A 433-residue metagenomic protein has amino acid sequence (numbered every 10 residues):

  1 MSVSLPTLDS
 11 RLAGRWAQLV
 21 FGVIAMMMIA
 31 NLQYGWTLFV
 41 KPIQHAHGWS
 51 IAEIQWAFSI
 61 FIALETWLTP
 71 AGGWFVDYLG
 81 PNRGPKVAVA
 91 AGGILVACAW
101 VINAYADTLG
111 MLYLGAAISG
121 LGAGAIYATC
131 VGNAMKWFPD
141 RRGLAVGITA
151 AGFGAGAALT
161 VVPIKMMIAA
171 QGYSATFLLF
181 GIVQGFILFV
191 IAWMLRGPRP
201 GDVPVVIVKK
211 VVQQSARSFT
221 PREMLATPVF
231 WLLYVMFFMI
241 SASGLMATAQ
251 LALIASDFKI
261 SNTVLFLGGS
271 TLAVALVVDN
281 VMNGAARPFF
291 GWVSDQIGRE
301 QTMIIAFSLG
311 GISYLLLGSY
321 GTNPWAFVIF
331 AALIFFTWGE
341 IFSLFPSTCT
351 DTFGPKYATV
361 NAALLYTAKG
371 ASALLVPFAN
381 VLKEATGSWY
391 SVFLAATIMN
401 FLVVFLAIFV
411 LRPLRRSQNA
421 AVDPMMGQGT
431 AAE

Functional and structural regions predicted by a protein language model:
W36-K41, R222-W292, V376-A379: Extracytoplasmic gate region of multi-pass secondary transporters
I43, A125-F138, V146, E340-F353: Intracellular juxtamembrane helix-capping segments at the cytosolic ends of symmetry-related transmembrane helices
L68-R83, R287-G298, K383-E384: Helix-to-loop junctions at the C-terminal end of transmembrane segments in multipass secondary transporters
Y78-G93, Q296-F307: Cytoplasmic membrane-interface "Motif A"-like loop-to-helix N-cap segments of 12-TM Major Facilitator Superfamily
I94-D107, L309-T322: C-terminal ends and interior cores of transmembrane alpha-helices in multi-pass membrane transporters/permeases
A99, G110-I118, W325-L333: Paired small-residue
F153-P200: Helix-loop-helix hairpin linking two adjacent transmembrane segments in secondary transporters
A157, T352-T386: A late C-terminal transmembrane helix in Major Facilitator Superfamily
